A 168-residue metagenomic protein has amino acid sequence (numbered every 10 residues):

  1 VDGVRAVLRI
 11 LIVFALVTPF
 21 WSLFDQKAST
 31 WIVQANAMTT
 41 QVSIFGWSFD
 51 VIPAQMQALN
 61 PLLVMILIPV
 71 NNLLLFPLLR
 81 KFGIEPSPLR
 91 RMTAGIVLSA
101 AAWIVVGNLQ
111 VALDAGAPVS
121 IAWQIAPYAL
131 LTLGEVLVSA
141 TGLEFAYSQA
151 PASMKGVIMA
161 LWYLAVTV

Functional and structural regions predicted by a protein language model:
V1-Q55, V70-I84, P88, Q110-G116: Intracellular loop-helix junctions on the cytosolic face of multi-pass helical membrane proteins
T18-S22, L62, A101, N108 (+2 more regions): Hydrophobic/aromatic residues within the transmembrane alpha-helices of Major Facilitator Superfamily
S22, Q26, L133, L137-A140: Hydrophobic transmembrane alpha-helices of Major Facilitator Superfamily
D50-V51, A150-L161: Loop-to-transmembrane helix entry/capping segments in MFS-fold secondary transporters and related SLC/MFSD carriers
A58, L62, V97, A129 (+1 more regions): Transmembrane alpha-helical cores of Major Facilitator Superfamily
M92-G116: C-terminal ends and interior cores of transmembrane alpha-helices in multi-pass membrane transporters/permeases
D114, Y128, E135-A150: Intracellular juxtamembrane helix-capping segments at the cytosolic ends of symmetry-related transmembrane helices
